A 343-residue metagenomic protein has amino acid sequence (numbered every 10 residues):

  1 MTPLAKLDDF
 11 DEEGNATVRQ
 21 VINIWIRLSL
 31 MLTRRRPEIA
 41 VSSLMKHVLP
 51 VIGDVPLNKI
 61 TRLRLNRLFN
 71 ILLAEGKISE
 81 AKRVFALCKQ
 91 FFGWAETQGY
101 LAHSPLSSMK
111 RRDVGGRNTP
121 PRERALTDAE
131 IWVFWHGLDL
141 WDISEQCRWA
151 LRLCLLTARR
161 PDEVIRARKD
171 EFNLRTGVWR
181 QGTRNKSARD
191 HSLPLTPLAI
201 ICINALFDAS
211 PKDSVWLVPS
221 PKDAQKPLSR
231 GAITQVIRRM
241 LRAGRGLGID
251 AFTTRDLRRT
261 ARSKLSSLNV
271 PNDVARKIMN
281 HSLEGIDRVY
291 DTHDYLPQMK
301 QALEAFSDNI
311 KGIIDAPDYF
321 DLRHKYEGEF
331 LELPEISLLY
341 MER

Functional and structural regions predicted by a protein language model:
T2-L7, K59-R62, G93-N118, D321: Short, charged hinge/linker segments at domain and secondary-structure junctions
F10, S187, P197, I201 (+4 more regions): C-terminal secondary-structure termini that scaffold catalytic or DNA-interacting sites
G14-M45: Short, aromatic/basic-rich helix-turn unit that serves as a nucleic-acid recognition element
T33-L49, T61-N66, I78-A95, M109 (+1 more regions): Non-catalytic DNA-binding core/recognition domains of DNA-processing enzymes
A74-L87, T97, L101-P161, I165-R166 (+5 more regions): Basic, Lys/Arg- and aromatic-enriched nucleic-acid-binding interface segment
H103, D170-V178, I249-A251, V270-Y290 (+2 more regions): Short, polar N-cap/turn motifs at the start of nucleic acid-interacting alpha helices
V114-A125, L138-D142, D162, N173-I201 (+3 more regions): Basic, Lys/Arg-rich DNA-contacting stretches centered on the C-terminal catalytic core of tyrosine recombinase systems
W132, H136-C147, T157, L193 (+4 more regions): Short, basic (Lys/Arg/His-rich) helix/loop patches that form interaction surfaces in the mid-to-C-terminal regions
